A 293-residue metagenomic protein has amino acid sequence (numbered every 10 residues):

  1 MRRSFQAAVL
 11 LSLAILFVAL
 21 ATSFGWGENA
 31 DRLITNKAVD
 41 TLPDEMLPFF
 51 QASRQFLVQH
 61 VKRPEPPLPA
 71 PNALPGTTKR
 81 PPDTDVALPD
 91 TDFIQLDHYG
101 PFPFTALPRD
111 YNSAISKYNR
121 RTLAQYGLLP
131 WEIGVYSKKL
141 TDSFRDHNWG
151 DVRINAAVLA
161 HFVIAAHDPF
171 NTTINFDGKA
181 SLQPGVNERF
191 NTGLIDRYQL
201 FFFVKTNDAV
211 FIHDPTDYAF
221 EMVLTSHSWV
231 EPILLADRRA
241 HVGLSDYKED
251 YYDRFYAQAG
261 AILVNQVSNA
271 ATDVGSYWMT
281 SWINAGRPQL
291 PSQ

Functional and structural regions predicted by a protein language model:
M1-L11: Bacterial N-terminal signal peptides that target proteins for export
L10, T35, H167, N171: Alpha-helical and His/Cys-centered functional microenvironments
L10-A19: Bacterial N-terminal signal peptides
A19-V158, I174-D250, R254-S268, T272-Q293: N-terminal, motif-rich segments that launch catalysis or mediate targeting to/interaction with membranes, typified by
A157-A165: Extended, hydrophobic/aromatic-rich amphipathic alpha-helical segments that build helical scaffolds
I164-G178: Catalytic Zn2+-binding segment of zinc metalloproteases
